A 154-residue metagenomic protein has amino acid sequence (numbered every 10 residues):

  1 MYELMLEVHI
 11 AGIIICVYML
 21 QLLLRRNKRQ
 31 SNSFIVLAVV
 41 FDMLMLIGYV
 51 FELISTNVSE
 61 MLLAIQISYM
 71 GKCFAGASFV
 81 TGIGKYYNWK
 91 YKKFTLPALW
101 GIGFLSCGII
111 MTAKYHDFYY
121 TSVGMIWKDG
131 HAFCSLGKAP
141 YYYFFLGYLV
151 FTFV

Functional and structural regions predicted by a protein language model:
M1-C16, N27-H116, G137-V150: Individual alpha-helical transmembrane segments in multi-pass integral membrane proteins
Y115-V123: Juxtamembrane/interfacial segments flanking transmembrane helices
V123-P140: Juxtamembrane membrane-water interface segments that cap and precede transmembrane helices
T152-V154: Hydrophobic, aromatic-rich transmembrane alpha-helices and their immediate juxtamembrane boundary segments
